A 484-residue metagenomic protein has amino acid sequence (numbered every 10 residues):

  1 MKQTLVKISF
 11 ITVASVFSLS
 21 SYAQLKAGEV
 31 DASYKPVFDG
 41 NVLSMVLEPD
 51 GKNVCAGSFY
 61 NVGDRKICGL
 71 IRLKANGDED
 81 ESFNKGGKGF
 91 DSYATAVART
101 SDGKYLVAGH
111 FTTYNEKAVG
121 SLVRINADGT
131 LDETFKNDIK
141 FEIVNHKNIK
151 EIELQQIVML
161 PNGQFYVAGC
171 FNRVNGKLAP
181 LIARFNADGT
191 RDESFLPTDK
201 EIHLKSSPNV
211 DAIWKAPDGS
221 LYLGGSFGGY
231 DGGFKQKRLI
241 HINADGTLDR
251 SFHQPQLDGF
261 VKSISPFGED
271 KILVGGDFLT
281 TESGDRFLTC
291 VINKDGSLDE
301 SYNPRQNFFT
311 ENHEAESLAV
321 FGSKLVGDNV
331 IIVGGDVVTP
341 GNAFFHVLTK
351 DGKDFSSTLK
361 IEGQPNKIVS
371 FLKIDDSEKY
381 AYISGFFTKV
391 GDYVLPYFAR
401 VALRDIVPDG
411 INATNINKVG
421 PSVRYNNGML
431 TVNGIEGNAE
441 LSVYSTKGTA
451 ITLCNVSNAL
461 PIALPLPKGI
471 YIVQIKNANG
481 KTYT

Functional and structural regions predicted by a protein language model:
M1-L25: Bacterial Sec-dependent N-terminal signal peptides
V6, F17, A27-G28, G233 (+2 more regions): A generic "functional-site adjacency" signal
V6, V13-A14, D102, D351 (+1 more regions): Serine/threonine-rich, low-complexity intrinsically disordered segments
S9, F227, D258, Y425-N426 (+1 more regions): Short, surface-exposed loop and linker segments with low hydrophobicity and enrichment for Pro/Ser/Thr
V13-F17, R99, I157, I213-K215 (+8 more regions): A generic structural signal for short, solvent-exposed coil/turn residues that cap or connect secondary-structure
S21-N412: Extracytoplasmic mature domains of secreted or surface-exposed proteins
T414-T484: C-terminal outer-membrane/trafficking sorting elements
